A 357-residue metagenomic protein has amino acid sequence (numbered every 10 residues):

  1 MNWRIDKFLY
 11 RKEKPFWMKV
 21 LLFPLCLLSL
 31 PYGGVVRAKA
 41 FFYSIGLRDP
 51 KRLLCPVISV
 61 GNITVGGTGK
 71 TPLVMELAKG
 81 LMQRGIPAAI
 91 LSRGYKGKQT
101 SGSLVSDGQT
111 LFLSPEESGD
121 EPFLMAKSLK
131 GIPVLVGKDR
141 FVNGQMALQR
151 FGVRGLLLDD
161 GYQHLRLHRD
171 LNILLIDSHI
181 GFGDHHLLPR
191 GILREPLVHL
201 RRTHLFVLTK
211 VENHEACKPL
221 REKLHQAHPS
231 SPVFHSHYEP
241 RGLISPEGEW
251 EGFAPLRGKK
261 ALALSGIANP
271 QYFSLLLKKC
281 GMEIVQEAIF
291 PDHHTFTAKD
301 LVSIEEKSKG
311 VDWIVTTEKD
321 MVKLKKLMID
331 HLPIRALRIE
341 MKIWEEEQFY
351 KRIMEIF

Functional and structural regions predicted by a protein language model:
M1-E13, G181-W313: C-terminal accessory "lid"/substrate-recognition subdomains
M1-P56: A transmembrane-helix-recognition feature enriched in membrane-embedded lipid enzymes and envelope glyco-/phospholipid
P31, T71, M125, D159 (+4 more regions): Residue-level signal for inorganic ion chemistry
F41-G108, N213: Walker A (P-loop) phosphate-binding motif
I86, G152-V153, R169, K309-W313: Short, high-confidence coil segments that cap the C-terminus of an alpha-helix and link into the following beta-strand
P87-L91, L174, K260-L264: Conserved beta-strand elements of the Class I
Y95-G97, G102-A227: Phosphate/Mg2+-binding loops and adjacent switch elements in nucleotide/diphosphate-handling enzyme cores
E239-L243, F290-T295, H331-F357: Short, flexible loop segments at boundaries between secondary-structure elements
